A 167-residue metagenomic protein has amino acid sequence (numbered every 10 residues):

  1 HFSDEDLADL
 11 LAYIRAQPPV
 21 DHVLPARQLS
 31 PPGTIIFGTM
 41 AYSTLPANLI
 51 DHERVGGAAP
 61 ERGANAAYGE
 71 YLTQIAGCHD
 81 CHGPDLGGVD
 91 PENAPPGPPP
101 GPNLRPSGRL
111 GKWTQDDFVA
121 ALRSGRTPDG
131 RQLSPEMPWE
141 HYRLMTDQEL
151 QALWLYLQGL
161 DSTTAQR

Functional and structural regions predicted by a protein language model:
H1-L24, D116-P128, E140-R167: C-terminal capping alpha-helices of c-type cytochrome domains
H1-S3, P31-A41, G83-A120, S134-D147: Gly/Gly-Pro-rich "capping" loops immediately C-terminal to redox-active cysteine motifs in periplasmic/lumenal
L10, G69, I75-D85, F118 (+2 more regions): The canonical Cys-X-X-Cys-His
A12-I36, A67-E70, D80-G83, G87 (+1 more regions): Acidic (E/D-rich), amphipathic helical modules within compact regulatory domains
P18, A76-G77, G108, D161: Structural motif
F37-Q74, K112: Electrostatic cytochrome c docking/interface patches
P99, R126-R131: Extended macromolecule-engaging scaffold surfaces, prototypically the DNA polymerase sliding clamp/PCNA/9-1-1 ring
